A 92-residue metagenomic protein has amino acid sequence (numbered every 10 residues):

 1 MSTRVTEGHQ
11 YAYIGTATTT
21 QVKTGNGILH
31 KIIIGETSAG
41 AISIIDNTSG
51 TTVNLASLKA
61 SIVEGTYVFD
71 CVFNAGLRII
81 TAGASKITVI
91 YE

Functional and structural regions predicted by a protein language model:
R4-G27, E36-I42, G50, I62-G65 (+1 more regions): Surface-exposed ligand/attachment interfaces on beta-rich extracellular proteins
A12-I14, V68, N74, E92: Compositionally biased, intrinsically disordered low-complexity regions enriched in proline and serine
H30-I32, D70-A84: Noncatalytic modules at the cell exterior or secretory-pathway interfaces, chiefly beta-strand-rich lectin/adhesion
S38-A56, T88-E92: Short, surface-exposed beta-strand/strand-loop-strand elements in extracellular ectodomains
N54-F73: Glycine-rich strand-loop-strand elements at beta-sheet edges
